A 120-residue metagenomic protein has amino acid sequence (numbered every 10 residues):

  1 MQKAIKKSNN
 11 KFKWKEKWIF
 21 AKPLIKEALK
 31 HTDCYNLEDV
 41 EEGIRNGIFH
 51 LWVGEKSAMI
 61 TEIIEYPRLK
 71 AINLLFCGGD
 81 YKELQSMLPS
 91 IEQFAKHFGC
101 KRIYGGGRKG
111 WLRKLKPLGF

Functional and structural regions predicted by a protein language model:
M1-Y35: Short amphipathic alpha-helix that is part of the acyltransferase structural core
F12, F49, P117-F120: Short glycine-aromatic motifs
L29-F49: Active-site rim helix/loop that mediates acceptor-substrate recognition in acyltransferases
V40-E42, I63-I64, Q93: Short, flexible, glycine/charge-rich loop motifs used to bind or transfer phosphoryl groups or to couple energy/partner
R45-K82: Conserved donor-binding loop and adjoining core beta-sheet/short helix segment in diverse acyl/aminoacyl transferases
L69-L118: Acyl-donor binding region in acyl/amide transferases
